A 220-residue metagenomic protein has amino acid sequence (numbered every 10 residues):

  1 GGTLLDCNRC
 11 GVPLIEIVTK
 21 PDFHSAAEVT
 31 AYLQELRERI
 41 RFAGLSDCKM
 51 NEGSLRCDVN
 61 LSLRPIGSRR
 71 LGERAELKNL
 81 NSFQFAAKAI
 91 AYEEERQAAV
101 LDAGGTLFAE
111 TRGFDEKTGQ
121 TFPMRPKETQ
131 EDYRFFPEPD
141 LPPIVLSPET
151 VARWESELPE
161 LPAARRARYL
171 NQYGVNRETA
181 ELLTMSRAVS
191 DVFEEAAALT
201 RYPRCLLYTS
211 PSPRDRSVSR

Functional and structural regions predicted by a protein language model:
L4-S210: Charged, compositionally biased, marginally structured helical/coil segments
Y208, D215-R220: Single conserved hydrophobic/aromatic residue that forms the stacking wall/gate of nucleotide- or nucleobase-binding
